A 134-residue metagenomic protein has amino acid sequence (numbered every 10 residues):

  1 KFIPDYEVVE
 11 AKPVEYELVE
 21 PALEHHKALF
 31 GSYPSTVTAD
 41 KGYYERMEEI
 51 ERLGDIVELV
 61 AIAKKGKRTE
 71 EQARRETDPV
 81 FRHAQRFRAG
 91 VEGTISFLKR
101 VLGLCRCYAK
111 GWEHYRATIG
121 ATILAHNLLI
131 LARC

Functional and structural regions predicted by a protein language model:
K1-K41, R46-E51: Polybasic low-complexity intrinsically disordered regions
L18-P21, L29-S32, A61-K65, Q85-F87 (+2 more regions): Glycine-rich loops and low-complexity Gly/Arg-rich segments that provide flexible linkers or classic glycine-based
V19, V37-D40, V60, E92-T94 (+2 more regions): Hydrophobic, well-ordered secondary-structure elements that form the walls of internal hydrophobic environments
H25-H26, T36-T38, K67-E70, E92 (+2 more regions): Short C-terminal domain-edge/linker segments immediately following a structured domain
F30-Q85: An internal, acidic/charged active-site-proximal segment that coordinates divalent cations and/or engages
P79-C134: Basic, amphipathic alpha-helical segments enriched in Lys/Arg and hydrophobic/aromatic residues
